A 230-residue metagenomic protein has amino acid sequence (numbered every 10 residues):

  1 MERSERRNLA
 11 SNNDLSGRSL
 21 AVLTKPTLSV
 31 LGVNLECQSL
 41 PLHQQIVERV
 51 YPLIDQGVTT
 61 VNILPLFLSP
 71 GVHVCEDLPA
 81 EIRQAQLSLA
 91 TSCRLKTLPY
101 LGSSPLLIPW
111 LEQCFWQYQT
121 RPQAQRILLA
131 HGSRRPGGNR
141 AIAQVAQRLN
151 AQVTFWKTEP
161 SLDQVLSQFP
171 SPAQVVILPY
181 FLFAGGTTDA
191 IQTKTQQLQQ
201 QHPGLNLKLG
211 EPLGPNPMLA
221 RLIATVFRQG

Functional and structural regions predicted by a protein language model:
M1-G230: Active-site-proximal alpha-helix that buttresses catalytic centers in soluble enzyme cores
